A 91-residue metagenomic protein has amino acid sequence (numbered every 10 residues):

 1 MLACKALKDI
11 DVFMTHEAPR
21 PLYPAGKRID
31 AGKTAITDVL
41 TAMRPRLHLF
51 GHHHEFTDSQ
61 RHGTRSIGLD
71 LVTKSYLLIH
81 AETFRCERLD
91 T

Functional and structural regions predicted by a protein language model:
M1-D9: Short amphipathic alpha-helices and their capping/turn segments at secondary-structure boundaries
M1-L2, K33-T37, H52-H54: A generic local structural motif
K8-R44: Active-site-proximal segments of metal-dependent phosphoesterases and phosphodiesterases across multiple
V12, L47-L49, R65-I67: Hydrophobic/aromatic beta-strand patches that form the interior of the parallel beta-sheet core in alpha/beta enzyme
H16, R46-H54: Histidine-centered divalent metal-coordination motifs
D38-A42, E55-T91: Binuclear metal-dependent phosphoesterase catalytic core
